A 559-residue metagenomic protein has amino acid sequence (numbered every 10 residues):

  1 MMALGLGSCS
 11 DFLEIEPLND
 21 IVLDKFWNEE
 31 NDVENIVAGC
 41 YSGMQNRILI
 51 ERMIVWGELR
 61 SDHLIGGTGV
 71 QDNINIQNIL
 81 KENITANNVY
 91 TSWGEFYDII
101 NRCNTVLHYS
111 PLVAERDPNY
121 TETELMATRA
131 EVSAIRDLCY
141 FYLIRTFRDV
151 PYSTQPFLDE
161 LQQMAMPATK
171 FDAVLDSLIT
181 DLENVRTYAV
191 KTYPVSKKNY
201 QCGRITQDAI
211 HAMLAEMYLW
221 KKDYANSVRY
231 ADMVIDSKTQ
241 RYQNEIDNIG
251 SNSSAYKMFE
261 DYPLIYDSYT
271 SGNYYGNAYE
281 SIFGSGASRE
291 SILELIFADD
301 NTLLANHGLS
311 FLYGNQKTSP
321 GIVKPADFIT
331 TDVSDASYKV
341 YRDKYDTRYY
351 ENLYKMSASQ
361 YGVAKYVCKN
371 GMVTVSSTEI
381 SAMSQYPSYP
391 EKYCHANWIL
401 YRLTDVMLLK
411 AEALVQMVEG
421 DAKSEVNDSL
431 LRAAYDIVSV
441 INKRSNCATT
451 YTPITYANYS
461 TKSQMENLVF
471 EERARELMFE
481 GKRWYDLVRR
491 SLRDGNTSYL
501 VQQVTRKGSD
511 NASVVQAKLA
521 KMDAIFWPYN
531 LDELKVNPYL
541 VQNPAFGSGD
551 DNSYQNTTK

Functional and structural regions predicted by a protein language model:
M1-G7: Sec-dependent bacterial lipoprotein signal peptides
C9, Y41, M53, I65-G69 (+7 more regions): Long, intrinsically disordered, low-complexity segments
S10-N73, L175, D181-N184, A189 (+2 more regions): An aromatic- and glycine-enriched ligand-binding surface/loop that stacks and positions planar moieties
E34-I48, G69-F147, T169-A173, L182-V195 (+3 more regions): Conserved, well-structured interaction surfaces
I329-L403, L409: Flexible, polar/acidic helix-loop-strand segments at domain edges
